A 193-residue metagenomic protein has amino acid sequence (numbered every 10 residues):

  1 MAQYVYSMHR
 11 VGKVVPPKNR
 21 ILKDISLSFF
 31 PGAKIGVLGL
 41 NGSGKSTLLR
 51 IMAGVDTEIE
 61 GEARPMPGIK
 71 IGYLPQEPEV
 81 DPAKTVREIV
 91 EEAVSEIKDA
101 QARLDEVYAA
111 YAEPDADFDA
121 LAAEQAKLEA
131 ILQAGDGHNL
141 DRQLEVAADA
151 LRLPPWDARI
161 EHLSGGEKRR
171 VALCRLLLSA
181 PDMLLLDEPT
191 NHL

Functional and structural regions predicted by a protein language model:
M1-L193: ABC ATP-binding cassette signature C-motif
